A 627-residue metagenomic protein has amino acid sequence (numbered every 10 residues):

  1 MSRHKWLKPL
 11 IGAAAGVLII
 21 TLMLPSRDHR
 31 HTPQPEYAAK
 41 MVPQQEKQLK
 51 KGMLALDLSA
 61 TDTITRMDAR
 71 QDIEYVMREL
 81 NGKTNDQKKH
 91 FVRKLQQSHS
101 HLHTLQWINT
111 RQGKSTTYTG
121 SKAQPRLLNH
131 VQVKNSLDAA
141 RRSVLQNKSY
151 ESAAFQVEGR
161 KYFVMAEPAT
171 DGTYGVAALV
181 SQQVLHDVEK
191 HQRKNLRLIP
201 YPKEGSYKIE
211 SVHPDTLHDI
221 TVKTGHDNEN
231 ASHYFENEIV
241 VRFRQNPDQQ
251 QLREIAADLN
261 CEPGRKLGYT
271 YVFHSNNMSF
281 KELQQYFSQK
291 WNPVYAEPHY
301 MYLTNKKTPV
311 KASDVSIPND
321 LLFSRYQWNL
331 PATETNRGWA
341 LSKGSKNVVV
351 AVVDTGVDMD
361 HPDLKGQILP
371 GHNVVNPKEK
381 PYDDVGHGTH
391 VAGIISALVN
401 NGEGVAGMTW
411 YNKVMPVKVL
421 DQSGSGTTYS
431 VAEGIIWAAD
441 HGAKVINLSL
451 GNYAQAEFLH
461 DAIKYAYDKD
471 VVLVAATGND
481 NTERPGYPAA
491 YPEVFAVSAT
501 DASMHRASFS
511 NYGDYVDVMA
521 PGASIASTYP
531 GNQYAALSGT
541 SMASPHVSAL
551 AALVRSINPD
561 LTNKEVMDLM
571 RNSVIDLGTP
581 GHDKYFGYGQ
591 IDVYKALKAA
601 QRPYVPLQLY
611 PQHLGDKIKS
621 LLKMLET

Functional and structural regions predicted by a protein language model:
S2-H4, V212-N230, R253-R325, T627: Autoinhibitory propeptides
S26-D86: Juxtamembrane extracytoplasmic/periplasmic/luminal helical "stalk" adjacent to the first N-terminal
D62-R66, S232-E236, K290-V349, P362-D363 (+2 more regions): Protease zymogen maturation seam
R160-Y201: Conserved beta-strands of PAS-like sensory domains
V310-K413, G434, T579: Active-site core segment of subtilase-fold serine proteases
S345, V419-E493, S503-R506, P530-S538 (+2 more regions): Substrate-binding/access-modulating region of protease and related hydrolase catalytic domains
P362-L364, L369, A406-M408, A499-S541 (+1 more regions): Catalytic-core environment of secreted peptidases
A392-I395, V419-L420, K444-V445, S449 (+1 more regions): Hydrolase catalytic cores
